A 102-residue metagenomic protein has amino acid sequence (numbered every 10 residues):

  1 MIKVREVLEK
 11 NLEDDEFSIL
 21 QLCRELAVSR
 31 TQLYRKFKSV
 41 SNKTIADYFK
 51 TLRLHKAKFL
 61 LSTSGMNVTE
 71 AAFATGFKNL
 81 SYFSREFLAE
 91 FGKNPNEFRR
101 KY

Functional and structural regions predicted by a protein language model:
R5-F17, F37, S41, K58-N67 (+2 more regions): Basic, amphipathic alpha-helical hairpins
F17, C23-V28: Non-catalytic interaction/regulatory modules that flank or connect domains
L20-Q21, Q32, E70: Alpha-helical residues within helix-turn-helix
E25-L26, F37, T75-G76, F87: Core residues of bacterial helix-turn-helix
S29-R30, K78-N79: Short coil turns linking two alpha-helices in DNA-binding domains
Q32-L33, Y82-F83, F87: Short hydrophobic/aromatic patch on the recognition helix
S39-K78, R100-Y102: Terminal helix-turn-helix DNA-binding modules in bacterial transcription factors
R85-Y102: …primarily DNA-binding HTH/wHTH and HhH modules…
